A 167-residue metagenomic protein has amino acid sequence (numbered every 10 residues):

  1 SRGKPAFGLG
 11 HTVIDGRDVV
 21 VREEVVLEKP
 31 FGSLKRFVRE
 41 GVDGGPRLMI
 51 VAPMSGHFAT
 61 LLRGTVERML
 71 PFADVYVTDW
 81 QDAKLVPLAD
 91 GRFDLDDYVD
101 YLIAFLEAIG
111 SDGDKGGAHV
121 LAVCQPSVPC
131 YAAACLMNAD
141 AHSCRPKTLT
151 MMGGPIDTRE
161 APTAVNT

Functional and structural regions predicted by a protein language model:
S1-T167: N-terminal cap/leader regions of alpha/beta-hydrolase-fold enzymes, predominantly small-molecule hydrolases
